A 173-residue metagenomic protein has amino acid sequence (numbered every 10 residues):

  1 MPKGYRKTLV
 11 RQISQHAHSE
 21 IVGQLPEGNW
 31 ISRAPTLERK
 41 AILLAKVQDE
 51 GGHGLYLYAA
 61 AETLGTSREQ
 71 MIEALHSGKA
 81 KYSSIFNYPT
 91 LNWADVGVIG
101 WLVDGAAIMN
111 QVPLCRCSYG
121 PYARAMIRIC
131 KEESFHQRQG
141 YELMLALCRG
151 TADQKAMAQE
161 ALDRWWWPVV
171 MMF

Functional and structural regions predicted by a protein language model:
M1-S14, L75-G100, C117, G150-Q154 (+1 more regions): Acidic/His metal-coordination segments adjacent to aromatic residues that form catalytic metal sites in metalloenzymes
P2-Y5, G23-A45, A106-Y122: Helix-loop segments that flank and shape redox-cofactor active sites
K3, A41, Y58, M109-Q111 (+3 more regions): His/Met- and acidic-residue-enriched segments that coordinate or traffic transition-metal cofactors and support
Y5-H16, A34-H53, V96, P121-E133: Alpha-helical scaffold segments that form or flank carboxylate-/histidine-based iron centers
K46-A74, G140-L147: Conserved alpha-helical segments that form or flank metal/cofactor-binding pockets of metalloenzymes
S84-Q139: Internal, conserved structured core segments that host functional sites
P121-F173: A contiguous pocket-lining binding segment that forms or flanks enzyme active sites
